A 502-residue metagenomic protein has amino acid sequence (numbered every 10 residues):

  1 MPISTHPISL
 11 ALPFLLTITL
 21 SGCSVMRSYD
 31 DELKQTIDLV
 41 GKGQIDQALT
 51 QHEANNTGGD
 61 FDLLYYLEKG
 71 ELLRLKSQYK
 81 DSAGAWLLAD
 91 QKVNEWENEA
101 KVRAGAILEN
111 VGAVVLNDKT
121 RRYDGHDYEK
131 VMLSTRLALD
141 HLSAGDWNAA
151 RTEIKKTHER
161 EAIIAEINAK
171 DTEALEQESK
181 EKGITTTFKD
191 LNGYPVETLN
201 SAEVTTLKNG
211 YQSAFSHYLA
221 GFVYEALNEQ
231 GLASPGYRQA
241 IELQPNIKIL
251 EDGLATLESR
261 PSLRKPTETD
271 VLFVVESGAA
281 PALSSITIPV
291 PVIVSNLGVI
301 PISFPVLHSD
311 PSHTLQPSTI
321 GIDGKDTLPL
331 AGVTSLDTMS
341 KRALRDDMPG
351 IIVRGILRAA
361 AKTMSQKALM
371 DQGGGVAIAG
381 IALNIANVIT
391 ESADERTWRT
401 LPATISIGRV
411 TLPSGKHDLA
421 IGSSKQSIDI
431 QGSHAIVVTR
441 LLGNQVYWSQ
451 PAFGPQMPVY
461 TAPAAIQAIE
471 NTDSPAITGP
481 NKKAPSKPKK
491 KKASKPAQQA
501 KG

Functional and structural regions predicted by a protein language model:
L20-G22: C-terminal motif of bacterial Sec signal peptides marking the signal peptidase cleavage site
S24-R27: Bacterial signal peptide processing site
F61-L64, K92-G105, E161-E173, I241-S259: Boundary/linker segments of alpha-helical solenoid repeat arrays
T256-G502: Short loop/turn and low-complexity linker motifs enriched in small/turn-promoting residues
